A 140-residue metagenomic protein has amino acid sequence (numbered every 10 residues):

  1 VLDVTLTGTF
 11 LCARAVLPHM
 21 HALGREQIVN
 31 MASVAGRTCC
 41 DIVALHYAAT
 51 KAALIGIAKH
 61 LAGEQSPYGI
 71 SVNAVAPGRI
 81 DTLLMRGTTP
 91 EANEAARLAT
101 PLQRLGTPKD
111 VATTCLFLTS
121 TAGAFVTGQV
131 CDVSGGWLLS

Functional and structural regions predicted by a protein language model:
V1-F10, R25, V29, L54 (+1 more regions): Catalytic Tyr-X3-Lys loop
A13, T50, A58: Active-site helix of classical SDR
P18, G63-E64, A124: Alpha-helical segment proximal to the catalytic Tyr-Lys
S33: Residue(s) in the substrate-gating loop at a strand-loop-helix junction that position the organic substrate next
T38, C115-L116, T127-S140: Short C-terminal tail/terminal secondary-structure segment of NAD(P)H-dependent dehydrogenase/reductase domains
C39-A48, H60, T88: Active-site loop-to-helix junction immediately N-terminal to the catalytic Tyr of the SDR YXXXK motif in Rossmann-fold
S66, S71, V126-G128: Short, small/polar-rich loop/turn modules that mediate ligand/substrate recognition or access, typified
T100-V111: A conserved structural motif in NAD(P)-dependent oxidoreductases
